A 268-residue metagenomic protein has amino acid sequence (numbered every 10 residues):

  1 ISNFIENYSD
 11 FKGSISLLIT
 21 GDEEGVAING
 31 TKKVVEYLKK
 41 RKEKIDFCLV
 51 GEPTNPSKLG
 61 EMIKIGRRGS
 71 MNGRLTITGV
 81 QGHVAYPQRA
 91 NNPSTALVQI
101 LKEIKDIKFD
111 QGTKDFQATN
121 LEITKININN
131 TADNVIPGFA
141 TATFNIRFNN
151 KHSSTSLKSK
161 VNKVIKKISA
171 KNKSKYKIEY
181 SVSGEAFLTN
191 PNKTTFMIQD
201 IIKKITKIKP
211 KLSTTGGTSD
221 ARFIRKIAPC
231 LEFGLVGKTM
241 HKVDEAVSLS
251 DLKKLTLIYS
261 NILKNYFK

Functional and structural regions predicted by a protein language model:
I1-G66: Acidic/histidine-rich catalytic neighborhood of metal-dependent amide-processing enzymes
P53-K58, I65, M71-K268: Metal-dependent amide/peptide-bond hydrolase catalytic core, centered on the "pita-bread" metallohydrolase fold
